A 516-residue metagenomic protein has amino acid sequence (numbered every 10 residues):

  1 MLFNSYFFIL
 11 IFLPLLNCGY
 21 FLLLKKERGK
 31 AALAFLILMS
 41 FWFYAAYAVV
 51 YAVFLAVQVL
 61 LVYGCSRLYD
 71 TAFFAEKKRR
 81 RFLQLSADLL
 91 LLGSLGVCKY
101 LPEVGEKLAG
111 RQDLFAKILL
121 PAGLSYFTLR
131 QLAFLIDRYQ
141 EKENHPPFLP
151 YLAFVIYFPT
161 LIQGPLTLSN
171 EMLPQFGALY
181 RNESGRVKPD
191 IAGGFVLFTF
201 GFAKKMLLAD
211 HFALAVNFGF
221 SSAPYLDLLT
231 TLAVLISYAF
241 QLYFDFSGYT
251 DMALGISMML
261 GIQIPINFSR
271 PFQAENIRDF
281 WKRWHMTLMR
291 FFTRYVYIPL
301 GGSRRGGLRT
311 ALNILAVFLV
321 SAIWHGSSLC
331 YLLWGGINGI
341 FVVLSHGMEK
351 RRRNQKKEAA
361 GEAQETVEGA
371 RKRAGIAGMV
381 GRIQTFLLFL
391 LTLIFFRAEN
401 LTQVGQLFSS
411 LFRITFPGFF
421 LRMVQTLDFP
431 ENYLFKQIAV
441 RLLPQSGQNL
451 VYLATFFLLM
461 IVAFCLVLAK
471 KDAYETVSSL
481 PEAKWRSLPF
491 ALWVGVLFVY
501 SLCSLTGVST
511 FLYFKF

Functional and structural regions predicted by a protein language model:
M1-V467, K471-K515: Membrane-embedded transmembrane alpha-helical bundles that form the catalytic cores of multi-pass lipid-modifying
